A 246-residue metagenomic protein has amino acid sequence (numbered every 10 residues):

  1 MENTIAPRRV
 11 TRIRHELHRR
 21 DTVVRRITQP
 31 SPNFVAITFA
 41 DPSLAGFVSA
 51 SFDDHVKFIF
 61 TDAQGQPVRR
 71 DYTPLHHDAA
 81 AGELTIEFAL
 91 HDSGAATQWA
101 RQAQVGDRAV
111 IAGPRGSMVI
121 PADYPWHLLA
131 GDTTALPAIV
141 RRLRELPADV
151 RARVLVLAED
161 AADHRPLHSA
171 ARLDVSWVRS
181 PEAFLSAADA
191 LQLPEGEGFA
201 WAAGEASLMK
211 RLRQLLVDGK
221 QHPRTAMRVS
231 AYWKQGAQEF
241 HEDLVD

Functional and structural regions predicted by a protein language model:
M1-D246: Extended, composition-driven regions rather than compact fold-specific motifs
